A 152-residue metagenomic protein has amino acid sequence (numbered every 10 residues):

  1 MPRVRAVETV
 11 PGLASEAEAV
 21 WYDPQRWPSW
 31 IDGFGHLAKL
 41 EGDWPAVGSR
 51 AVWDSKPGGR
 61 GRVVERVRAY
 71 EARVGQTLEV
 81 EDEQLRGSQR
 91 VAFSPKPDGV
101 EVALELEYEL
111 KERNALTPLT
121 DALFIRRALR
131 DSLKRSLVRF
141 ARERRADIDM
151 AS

Functional and structural regions predicted by a protein language model:
M1-D43, R139, S152: Hydrophobic ligand-binding cavity/cleft-lining segments
T9, R68-A69, A92-S94: Well-ordered beta-strand positions
G12, P57-G59, Y108-E112: Beta-strand elements of well-folded, non-transmembrane domains
L13-A14, Y70-A72, K96-D98: Short loop segments at secondary-structure junctions
S29, A38-S88, E101, R135-S152: Glycine-rich portal/gate segments that line the openings of hydrophobic small-molecule binding cavities
E79-R135, A151: Beta-strand/loop substructures that line and gate deep hydrophobic ligand-binding cavities in soluble
